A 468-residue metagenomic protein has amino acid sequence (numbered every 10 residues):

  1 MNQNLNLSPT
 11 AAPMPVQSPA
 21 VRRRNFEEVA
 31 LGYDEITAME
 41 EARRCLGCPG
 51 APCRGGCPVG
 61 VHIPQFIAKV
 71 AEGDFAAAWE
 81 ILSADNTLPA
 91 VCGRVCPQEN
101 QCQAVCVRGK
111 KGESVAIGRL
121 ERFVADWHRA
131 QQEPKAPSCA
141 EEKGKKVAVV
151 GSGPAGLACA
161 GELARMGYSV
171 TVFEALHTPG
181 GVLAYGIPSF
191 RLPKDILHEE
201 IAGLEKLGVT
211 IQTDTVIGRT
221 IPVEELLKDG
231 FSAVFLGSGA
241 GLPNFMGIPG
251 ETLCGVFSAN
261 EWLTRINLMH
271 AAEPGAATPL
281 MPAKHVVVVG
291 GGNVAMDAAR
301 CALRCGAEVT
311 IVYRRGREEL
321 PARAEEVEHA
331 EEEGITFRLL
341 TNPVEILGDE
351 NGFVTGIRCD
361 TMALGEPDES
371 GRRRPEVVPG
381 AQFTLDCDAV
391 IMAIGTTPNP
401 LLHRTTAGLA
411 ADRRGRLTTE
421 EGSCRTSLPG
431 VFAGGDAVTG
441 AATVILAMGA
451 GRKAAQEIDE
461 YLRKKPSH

Functional and structural regions predicted by a protein language model:
G55, G60-C139, E205, T213 (+1 more regions): Glycine/serine-rich phosphate-binding loop and adjoining beta1-alpha1 elements at the start of nucleotide-handling
A77, E141, K146-V150, H198-I248 (+4 more regions): Feature captures the FAD/FMN-dependent oxidoreductase FAD-binding
T87, G153-A155, T178, G292-V294 (+1 more regions): Residue-level detector of alpha-helix initiation sites
V124-E141, E199-R219, P243-C305, D412-G422 (+1 more regions): Glycine-rich dinucleotide-binding loop and its adjacent helix/turn
K146-T171, A295-L303: N-terminal Rossmann-like FAD-binding beta1-loop-alpha1 element of flavoenzymes
S169-V172, L176-L207, I211, A299-E345 (+1 more regions): Rossmann-like dinucleotide-binding cores of NAD(P)H-dependent redox enzymes
T252-A283, P367-A441: FAD-site-proximal beta/loop scaffold in flavoenzymes
A298, A437-R463: A conserved FAD-binding loop/helix module that cradles the flavin
